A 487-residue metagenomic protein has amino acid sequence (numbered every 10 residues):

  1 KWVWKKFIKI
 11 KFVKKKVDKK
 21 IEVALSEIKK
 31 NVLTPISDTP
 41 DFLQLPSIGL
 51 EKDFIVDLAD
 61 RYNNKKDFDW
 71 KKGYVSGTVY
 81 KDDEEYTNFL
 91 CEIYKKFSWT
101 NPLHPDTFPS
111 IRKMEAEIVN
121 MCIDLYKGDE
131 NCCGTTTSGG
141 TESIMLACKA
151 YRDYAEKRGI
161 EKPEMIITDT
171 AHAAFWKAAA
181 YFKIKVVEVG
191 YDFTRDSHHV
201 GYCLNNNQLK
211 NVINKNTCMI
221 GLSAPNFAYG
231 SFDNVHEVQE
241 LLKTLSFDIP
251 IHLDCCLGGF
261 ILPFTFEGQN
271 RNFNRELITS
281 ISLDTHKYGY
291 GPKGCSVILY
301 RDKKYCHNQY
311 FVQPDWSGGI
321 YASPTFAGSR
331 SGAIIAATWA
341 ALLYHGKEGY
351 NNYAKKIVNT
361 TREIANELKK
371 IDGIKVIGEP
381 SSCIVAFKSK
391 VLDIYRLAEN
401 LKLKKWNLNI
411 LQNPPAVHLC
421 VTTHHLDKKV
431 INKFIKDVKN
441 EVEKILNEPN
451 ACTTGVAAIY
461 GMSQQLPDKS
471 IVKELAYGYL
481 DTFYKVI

Functional and structural regions predicted by a protein language model:
K1-N131, Y477-V486: N-terminal entrance/gating region of PLP-dependent enzymes' catalytic architecture
W2-I55, E92-I93, Y290-P292, Y300-N308 (+6 more regions): Basic, low-complexity intrinsically disordered segments
E22, K29, E85, T135-F326 (+1 more regions): Conserved PLP-enzyme active-site core in the AAT-like
L50-F54, E85, F89, P109 (+14 more regions): Conserved active-site and cofactor/substrate-binding residues in soluble primary-metabolism enzymes
V56-D60, N64, W176, S317-S323 (+5 more regions): Conserved C-terminal alpha-helix-loop-beta "cap" of PLP-dependent enzymes that closes/shapes the active-site mouth
S98-D106, D129-T135, V187-Y191, C218-P225 (+4 more regions): Glycine- and acidic
D124, K149-D153, W339-Y344: Short glycine/serine- and small hydrophobic-enriched flexible loop segments
F264-E267, R271-C383, F387-D393, L466-S470 (+2 more regions): Active-site C-terminal subdomain of aminotransferase-like
